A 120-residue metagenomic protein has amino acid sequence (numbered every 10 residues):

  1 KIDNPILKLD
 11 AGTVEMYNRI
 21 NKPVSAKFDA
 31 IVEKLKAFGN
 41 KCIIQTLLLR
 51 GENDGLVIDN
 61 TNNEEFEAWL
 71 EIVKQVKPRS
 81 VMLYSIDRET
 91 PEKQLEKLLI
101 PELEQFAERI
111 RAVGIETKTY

Functional and structural regions predicted by a protein language model:
K1-Y84, E89-E96: Conserved AdoMet/S-adenosylmethionine-binding subsite of the radical SAM
L99-Y120: Binuclear metal-ion centers of metallo-dependent hydrolases, dominated by the metallo-beta-lactamase
